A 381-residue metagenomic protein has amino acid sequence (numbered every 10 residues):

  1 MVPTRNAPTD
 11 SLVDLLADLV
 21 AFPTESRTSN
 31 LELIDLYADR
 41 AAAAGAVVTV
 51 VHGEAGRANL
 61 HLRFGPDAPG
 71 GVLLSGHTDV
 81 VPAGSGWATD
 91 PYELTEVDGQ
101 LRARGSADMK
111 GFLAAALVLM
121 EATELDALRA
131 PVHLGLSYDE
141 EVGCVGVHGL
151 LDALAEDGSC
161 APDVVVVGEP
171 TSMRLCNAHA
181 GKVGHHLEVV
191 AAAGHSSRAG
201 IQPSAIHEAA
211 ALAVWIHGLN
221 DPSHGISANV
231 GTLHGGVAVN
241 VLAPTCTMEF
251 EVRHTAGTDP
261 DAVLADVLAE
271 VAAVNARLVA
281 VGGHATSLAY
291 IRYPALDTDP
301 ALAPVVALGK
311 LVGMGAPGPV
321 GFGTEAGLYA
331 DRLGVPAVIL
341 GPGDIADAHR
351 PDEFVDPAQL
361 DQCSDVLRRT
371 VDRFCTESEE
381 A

Functional and structural regions predicted by a protein language model:
V2, P170, H186-A381: Metal-dependent amide/peptide-bond hydrolase catalytic core, centered on the "pita-bread" metallohydrolase fold
V2-R104, L125-R129, L333-G334, D344: Acidic/His- and Gly-rich active-site-bordering loop/insert found across diverse amide/peptide-bond hydrolases
V81-V97, P162, N177-E188, V338: Acidic-glycine-rich active-site phosphate/pyrophosphate-binding loop
P82-A83, E140-V145, M173-C176, S196 (+2 more regions): Short, well-ordered, mixed-charge alpha-helical segments that flank or form enzyme active sites
V97-G99, L119-L134, G158-C160, I216-G225 (+2 more regions): Phosphate-handling active-site elements
M109-G184: Acidic/histidine-rich catalytic neighborhood of metal-dependent amide-processing enzymes
